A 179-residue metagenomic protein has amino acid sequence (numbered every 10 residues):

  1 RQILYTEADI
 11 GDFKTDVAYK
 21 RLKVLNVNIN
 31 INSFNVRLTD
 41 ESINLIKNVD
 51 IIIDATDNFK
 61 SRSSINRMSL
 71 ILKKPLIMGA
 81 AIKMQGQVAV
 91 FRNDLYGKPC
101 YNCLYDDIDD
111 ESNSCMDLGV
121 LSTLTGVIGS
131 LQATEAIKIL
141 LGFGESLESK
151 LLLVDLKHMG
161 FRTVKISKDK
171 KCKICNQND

Functional and structural regions predicted by a protein language model:
R1-D179: Adenine nucleotide-associated cytosolic modules
